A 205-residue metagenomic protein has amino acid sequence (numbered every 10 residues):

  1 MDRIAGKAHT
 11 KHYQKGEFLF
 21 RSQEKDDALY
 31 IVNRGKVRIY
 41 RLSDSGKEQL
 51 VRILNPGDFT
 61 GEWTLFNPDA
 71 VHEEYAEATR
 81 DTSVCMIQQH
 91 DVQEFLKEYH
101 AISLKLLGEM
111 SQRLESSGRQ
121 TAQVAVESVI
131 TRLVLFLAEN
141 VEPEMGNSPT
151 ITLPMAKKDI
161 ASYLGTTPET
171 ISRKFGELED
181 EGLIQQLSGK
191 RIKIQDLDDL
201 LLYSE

Functional and structural regions predicted by a protein language model:
M1, R52-S111, E115: Cyclic-nucleotide recognition modules
M1-K15, V71: Short proline/glycine- and basic residue-enriched helix-capping loop/turn segments at helix->loop/beta transitions
E17-R80: Cyclic nucleotide-binding regulatory domains
F20, N33, S111, A138-E142 (+1 more regions): Short, locally clustered residues in the helix-turn-helix/winged-helix DNA-binding domain
R34, P56, D81, Q89 (+5 more regions): ATP/adenylate-binding site constellation spanning eukaryotic-like Ser/Thr protein kinases, ABC-transporter
T79-R80, K97-P168: Polybasic "coupling" helices that flank or enter modular domains
N140-E205: Phosphate-/nucleic-acid-contacting segments
